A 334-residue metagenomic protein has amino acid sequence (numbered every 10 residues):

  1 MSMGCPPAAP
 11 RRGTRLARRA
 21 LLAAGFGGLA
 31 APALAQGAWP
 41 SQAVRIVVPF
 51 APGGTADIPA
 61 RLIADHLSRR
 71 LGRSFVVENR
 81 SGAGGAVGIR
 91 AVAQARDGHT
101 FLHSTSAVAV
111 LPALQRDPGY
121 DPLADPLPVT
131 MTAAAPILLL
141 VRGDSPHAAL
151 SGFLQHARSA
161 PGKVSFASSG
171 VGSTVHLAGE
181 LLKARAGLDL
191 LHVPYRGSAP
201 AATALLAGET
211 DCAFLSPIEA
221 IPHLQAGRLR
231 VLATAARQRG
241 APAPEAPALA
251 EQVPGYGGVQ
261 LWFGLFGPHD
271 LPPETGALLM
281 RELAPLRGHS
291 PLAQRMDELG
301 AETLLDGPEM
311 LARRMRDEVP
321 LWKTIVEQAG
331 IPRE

Functional and structural regions predicted by a protein language model:
M1-L16, A20-A30: N-terminal secretory signal peptides
A35-L123, K163, L188-D211, L305 (+1 more regions): N-terminal (or domain-start) structured segment
S41-A43, A184-R185, Q225, P273-E334: An extracytoplasmic/periplasmic, membrane-proximal ligand-sensing/linker region
Q94-H99, A113-P200, L249, W262-R295: Hinge/capping helix and adjacent helix->loop/strand transition within the periplasmic-binding protein
S106-V108, A134, D144, V171 (+2 more regions): Solvent-exposed coil/turn segments that connect beta secondary-structure elements in extracytoplasmic/periplasmic
V108-D117, L181-R185, C212-E245: A ligand-binding cleft/hinge motif common to bilobed small-molecule-binding domains
A134, A220-G288, P320: C-terminal lobe and pocket-closing loops of periplasmic/extracytoplasmic Venus-flytrap solute-binding proteins
